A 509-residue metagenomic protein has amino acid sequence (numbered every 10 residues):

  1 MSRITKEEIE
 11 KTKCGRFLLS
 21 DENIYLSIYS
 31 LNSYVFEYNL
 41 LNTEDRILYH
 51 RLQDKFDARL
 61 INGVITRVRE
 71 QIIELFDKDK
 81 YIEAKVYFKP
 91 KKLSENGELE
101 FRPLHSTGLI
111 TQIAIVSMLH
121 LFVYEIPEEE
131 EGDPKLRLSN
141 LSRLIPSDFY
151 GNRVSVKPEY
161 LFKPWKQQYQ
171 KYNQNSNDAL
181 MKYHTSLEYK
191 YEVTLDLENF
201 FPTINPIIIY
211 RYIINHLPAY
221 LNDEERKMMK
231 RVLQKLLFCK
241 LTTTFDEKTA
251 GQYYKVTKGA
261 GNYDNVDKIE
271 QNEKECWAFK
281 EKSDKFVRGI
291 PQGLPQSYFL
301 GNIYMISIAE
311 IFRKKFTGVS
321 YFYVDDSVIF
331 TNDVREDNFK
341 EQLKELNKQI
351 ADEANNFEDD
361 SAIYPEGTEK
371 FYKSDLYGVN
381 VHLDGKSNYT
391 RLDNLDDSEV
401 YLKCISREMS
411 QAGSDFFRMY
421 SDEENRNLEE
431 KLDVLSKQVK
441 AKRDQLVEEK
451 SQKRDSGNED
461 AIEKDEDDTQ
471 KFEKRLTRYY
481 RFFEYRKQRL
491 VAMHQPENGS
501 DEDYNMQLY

Functional and structural regions predicted by a protein language model:
M1-E74, E100-F101, S106-Q112, V123-Y124 (+3 more regions): Nucleotidyltransferase catalytic cores
M1-T244, F279-R288, T469: Conserved two-metal-ion catalytic palm core of "right-hand" nucleic acid polymerases, unifying RNA-dependent RNA
V64-D77, F339-E358, D375: Inter-domain linker/hinge segments that demarcate the starts of reverse transcriptase and RNase H-type modules
K89-K92, L109, L197-F200, Y323-V334 (+2 more regions): An acidic- and aromatic-residue-enriched active-site/binding cleft used to recognize and process polar
H120, Y124, N215, S307-K314 (+2 more regions): A generic structural signal for well-ordered alpha-helical segments enriched in polar/charged residues
E128, K314-Y321, N356-A362: Surface-exposed helix-capping loop/turn segments at secondary-structure junctions
P158-Q170, N177, Y183, L346-N356 (+1 more regions): Extended charged low-complexity segments that act as oligomerization/scaffolding linkers
Y183-V324, V328-Q342, E429-Y509: Conserved polymerase palm-domain catalytic core
